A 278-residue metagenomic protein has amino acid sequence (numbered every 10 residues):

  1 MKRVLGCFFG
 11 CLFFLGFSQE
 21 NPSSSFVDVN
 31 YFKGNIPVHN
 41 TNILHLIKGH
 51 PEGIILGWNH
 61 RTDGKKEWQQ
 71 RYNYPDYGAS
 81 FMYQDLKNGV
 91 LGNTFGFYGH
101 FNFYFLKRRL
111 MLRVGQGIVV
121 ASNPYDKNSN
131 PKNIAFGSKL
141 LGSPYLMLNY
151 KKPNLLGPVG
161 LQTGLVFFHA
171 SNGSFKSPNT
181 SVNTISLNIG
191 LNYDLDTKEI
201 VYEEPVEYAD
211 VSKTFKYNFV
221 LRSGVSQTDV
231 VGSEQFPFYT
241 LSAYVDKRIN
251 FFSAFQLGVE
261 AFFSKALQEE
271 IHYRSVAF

Functional and structural regions predicted by a protein language model:
Q19-K66, V201-D246: Short glycine/proline- and aromatic-enriched beta-strand/turn motifs that initiate or cap beta-hairpins
N21, I47-N88, R108, E234-F278: Glycine- and aromatic-enriched membrane insertion/assembly motifs of diderm outer-membrane and organelle channel
N21-V27, R71-Y77, R108-L112, L155-L161 (+3 more regions): Outer-envelope beta-barrel architecture signal
S23, K48-I54, N73, L91-F97 (+4 more regions): Residues that define the transmembrane beta-barrel architecture of outer-membrane proteins
S24-H45, K65-R71, L91, R108-V159 (+1 more regions): Outer-membrane beta-barrel translocator/channel fold
V29, L56-H60, F97-F103, V114-I118 (+6 more regions): Residues on the lipid-exposed face of transmembrane beta-strands in outer-membrane beta-barrel proteins
Y31-P37, H60-T62, F81-K87, Q116-S122 (+4 more regions): Transmembrane beta-strands of outer-membrane beta-barrel pores
I54-L56, N183-Y202: Outer-membrane beta-barrel "beta-signal"
